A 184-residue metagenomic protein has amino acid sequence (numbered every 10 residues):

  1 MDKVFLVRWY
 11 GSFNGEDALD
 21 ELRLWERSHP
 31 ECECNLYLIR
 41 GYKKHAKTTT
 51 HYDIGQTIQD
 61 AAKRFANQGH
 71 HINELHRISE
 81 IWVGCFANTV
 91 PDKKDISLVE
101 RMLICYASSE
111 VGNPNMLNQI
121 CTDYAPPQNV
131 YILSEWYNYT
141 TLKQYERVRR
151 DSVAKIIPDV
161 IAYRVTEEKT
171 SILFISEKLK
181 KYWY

Functional and structural regions predicted by a protein language model:
M1-H51, I58-Y184: Boundary/linker segments flanking structured domains
